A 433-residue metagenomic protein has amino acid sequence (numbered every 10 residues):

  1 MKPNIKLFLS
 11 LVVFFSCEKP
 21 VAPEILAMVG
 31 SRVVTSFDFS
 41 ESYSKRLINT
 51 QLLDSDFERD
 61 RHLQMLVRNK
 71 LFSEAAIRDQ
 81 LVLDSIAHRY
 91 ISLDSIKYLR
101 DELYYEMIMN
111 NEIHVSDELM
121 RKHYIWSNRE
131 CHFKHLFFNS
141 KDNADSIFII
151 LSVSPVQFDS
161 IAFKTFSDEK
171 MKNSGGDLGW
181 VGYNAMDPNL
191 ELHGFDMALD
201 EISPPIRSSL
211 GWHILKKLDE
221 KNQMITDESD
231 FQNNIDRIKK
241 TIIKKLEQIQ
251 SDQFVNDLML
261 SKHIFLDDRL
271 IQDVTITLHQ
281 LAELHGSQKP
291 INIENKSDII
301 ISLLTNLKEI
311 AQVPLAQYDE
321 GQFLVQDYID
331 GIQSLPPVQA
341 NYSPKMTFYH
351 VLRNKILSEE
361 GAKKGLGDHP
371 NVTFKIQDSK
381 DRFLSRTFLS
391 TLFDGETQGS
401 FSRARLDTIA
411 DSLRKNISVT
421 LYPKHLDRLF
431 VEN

Functional and structural regions predicted by a protein language model:
K2-S10: Sec-dependent signal peptide recognition, specifically the positively charged N-region followed immediately by
S10-E18: Hydrophobic h-region of N-terminal signal peptides that target proteins for export in Gram-negative bacteria
E18-L99, N295-S400: N-terminal targeting/tethering segments
I25-L26, E112-N139, K164-F166, N189-D230 (+6 more regions): Proteostasis/folding factors centered on peptidyl-prolyl cis-trans isomerases
A27, R32-S36, L52-D60, Q64-M65 (+23 more regions): Solvent-exposed, acidic/flexible segments
S44, I48, V67-L81, I96-M109 (+15 more regions): Sec-exported extracytoplasmic/periplasmic mature domains
L52-D56, H88, D142, I147-E191 (+6 more regions): Peptidyl-prolyl cis-trans isomerase
Y90, I242-P314: Preference for long, solvent-exposed alpha-helical segments and helix-linker "stalks"
